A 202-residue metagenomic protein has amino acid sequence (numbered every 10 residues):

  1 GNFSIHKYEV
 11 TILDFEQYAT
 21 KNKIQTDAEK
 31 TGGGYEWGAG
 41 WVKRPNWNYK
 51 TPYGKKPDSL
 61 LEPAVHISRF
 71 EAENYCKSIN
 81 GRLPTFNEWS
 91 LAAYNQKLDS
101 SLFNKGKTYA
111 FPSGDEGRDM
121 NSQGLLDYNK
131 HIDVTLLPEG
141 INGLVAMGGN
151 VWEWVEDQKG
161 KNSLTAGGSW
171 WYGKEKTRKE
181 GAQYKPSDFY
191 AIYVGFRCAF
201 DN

Functional and structural regions predicted by a protein language model:
F3, V10, E16-A28, I79-G81 (+1 more regions): Short capping motifs at secondary-structure boundaries
S4-H6, R82, V155, R197-A199: Residues within well-ordered beta-strands of beta-sheet-rich folds
V10-T11, S68: Short, structural beta-strand-to-alpha-helix junction motif
F15-E16, G149: PAPS/PAP-binding and catalytic site of the sulfotransferase fold
Q25, E36, K43-Q183, I192: Functional-site microenvironments in short loops/helix caps that host divalent-cation chemistry
G33: Interfacial juxtamembrane loops and adjacent helix segments that form the catalytic/substrate-binding surfaces
I192-N202: Short, structured beta-strand segments at or near domain termini in extracellular proteins/domains
